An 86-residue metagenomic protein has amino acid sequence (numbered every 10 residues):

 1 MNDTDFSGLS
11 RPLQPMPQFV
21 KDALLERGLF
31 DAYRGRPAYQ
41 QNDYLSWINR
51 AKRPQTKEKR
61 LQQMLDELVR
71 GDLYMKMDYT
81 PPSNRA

Functional and structural regions predicted by a protein language model:
M1-A86: Charge-dense, helix-prone N-terminal extensions
